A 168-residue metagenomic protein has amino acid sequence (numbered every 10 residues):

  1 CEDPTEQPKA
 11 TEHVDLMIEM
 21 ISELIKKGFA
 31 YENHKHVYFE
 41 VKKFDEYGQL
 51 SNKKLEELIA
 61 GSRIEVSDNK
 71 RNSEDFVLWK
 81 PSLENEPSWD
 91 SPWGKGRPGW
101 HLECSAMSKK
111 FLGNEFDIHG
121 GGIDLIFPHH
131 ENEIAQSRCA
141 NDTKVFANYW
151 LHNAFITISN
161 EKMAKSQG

Functional and structural regions predicted by a protein language model:
C1-A10: Divalent metal-dependent hydrolysis catalytic cores, especially in the metallo-beta-lactamase
D15-G168: Alpha-helical recognition segments enriched in aromatics with Gly/Pro capping that present substrate-recognition
